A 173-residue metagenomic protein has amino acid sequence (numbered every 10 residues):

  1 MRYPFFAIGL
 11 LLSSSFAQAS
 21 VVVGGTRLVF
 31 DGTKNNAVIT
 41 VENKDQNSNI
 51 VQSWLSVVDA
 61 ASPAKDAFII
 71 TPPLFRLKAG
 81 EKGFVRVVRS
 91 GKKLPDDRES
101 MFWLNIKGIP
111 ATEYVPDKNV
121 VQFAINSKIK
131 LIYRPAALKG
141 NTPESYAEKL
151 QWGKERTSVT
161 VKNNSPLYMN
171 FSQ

Functional and structural regions predicted by a protein language model:
M1-P4: Positively charged n-region of N-terminal signal peptides that target proteins for export
S13-F16: N-terminal signal peptide c-region/cleavage motif recognized by signal peptidases
A19-T40, N141-K154: Beta-sheet-dominated interaction scaffolds and their linkers
A37-N43, V87, F102-I106, S158-N163: Buried hydrophobic-core signal for structured, non-transmembrane domains
K44-S62, S165-Q173: Short acidic, flexible loop segments centered on an aromatic residue
S62-L94: Intrinsically disordered, low-complexity Pro/Gly/Ser/Thr-rich segments with frequent PxxP/GP/PP motifs and embedded
K92-L138: Terminal connector regions
E148, G153-Q173: Intrinsically disordered, low-complexity segments enriched in serine, threonine, and glycine
